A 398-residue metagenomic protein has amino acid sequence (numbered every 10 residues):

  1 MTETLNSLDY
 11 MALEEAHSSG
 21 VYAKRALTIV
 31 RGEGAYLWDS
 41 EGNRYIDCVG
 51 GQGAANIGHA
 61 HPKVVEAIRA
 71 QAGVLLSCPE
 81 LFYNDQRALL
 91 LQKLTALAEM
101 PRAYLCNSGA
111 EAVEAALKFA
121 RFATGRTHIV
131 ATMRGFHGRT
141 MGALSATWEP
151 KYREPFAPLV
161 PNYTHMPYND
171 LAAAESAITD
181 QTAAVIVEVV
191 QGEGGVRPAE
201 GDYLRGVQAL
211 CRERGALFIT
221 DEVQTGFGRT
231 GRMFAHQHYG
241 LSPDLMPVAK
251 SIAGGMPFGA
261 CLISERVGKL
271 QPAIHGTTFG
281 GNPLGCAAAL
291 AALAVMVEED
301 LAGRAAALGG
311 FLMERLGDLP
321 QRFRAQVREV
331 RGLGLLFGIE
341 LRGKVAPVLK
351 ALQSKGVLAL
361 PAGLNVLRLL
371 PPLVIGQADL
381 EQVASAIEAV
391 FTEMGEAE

Functional and structural regions predicted by a protein language model:
T2-E398: Conserved N-terminal phosphate-binding loop of PLP-dependent enzymes in the Aspartate aminotransferase
